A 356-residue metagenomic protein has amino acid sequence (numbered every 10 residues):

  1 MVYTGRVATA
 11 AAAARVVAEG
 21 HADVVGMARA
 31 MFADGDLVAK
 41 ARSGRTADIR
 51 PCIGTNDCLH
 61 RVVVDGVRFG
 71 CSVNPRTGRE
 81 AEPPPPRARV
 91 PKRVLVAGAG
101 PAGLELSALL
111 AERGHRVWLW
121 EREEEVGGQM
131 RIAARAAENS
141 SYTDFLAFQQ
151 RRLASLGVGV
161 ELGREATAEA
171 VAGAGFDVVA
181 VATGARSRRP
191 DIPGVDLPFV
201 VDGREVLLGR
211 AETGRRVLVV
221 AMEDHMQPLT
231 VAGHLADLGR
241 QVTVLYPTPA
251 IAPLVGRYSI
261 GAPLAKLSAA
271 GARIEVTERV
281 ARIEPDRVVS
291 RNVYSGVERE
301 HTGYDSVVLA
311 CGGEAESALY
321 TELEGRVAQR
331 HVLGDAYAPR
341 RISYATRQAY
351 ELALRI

Functional and structural regions predicted by a protein language model:
M1-A97, P101, E105-A111, V117 (+2 more regions): Flavin-dependent oxidoreductase catalytic cores
T4, N74, G163-E165, G203 (+3 more regions): Conserved beta-strand termini and adjacent loop/short-helix elements that scaffold enzyme active sites in alpha/beta
V17, A88-R122, V126, E161-G175 (+4 more regions): Rossmann-like dinucleotide/flavin-binding elements
G20, R42-R45, R135-N139, V179 (+3 more regions): Short, hinge-like loop/turn segments at secondary-structure boundaries
C58, R76-E80, R186-S187, V206-L207 (+2 more regions): Active-site/binding-pocket entry motifs
G128-F176, V255-A281, D286-R287: N-terminal Rossmann-like dinucleotide/flavin-binding domain of flavoprotein oxidoreductases that bind FAD/FMN
V288-N292: SH3/SH3-like beta-barrel fold
